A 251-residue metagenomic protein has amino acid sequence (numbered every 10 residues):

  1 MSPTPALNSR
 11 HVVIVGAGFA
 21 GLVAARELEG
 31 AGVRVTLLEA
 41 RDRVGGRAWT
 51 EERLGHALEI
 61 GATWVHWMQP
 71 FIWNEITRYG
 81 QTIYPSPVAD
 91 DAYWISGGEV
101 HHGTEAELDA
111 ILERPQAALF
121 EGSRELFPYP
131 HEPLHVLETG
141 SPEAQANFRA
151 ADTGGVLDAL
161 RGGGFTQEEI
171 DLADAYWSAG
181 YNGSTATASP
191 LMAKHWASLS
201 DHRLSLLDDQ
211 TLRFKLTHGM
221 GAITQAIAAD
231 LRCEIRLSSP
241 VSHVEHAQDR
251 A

Functional and structural regions predicted by a protein language model:
M1-A251: FAD-dinucleotide binding site
